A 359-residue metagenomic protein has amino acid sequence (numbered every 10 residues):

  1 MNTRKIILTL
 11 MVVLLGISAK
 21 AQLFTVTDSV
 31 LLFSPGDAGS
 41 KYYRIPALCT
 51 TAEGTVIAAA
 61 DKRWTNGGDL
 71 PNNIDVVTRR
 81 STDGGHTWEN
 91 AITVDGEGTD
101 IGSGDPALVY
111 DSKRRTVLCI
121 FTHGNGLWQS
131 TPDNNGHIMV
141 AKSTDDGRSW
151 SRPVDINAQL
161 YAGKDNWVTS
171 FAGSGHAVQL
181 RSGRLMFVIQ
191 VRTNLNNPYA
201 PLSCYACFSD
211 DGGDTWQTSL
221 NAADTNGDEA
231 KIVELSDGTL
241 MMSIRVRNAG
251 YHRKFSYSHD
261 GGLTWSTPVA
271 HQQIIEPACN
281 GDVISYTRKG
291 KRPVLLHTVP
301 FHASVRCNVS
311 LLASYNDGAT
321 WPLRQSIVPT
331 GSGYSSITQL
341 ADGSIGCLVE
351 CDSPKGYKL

Functional and structural regions predicted by a protein language model:
M1-T25: Bacterial Sec-dependent N-terminal signal peptides
Q22-L359: Asp-box/BNR beta-propeller blade signature and adjacent active/binding-site loops in extracellular glycan-interacting
